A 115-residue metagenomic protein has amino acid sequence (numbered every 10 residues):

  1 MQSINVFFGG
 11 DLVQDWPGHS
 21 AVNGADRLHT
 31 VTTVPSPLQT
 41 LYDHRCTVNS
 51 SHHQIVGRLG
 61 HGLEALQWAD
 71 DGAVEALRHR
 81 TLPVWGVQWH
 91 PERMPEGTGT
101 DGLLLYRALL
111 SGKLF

Functional and structural regions predicted by a protein language model:
M1-D11, H90: Catalytic nucleophile loop
D11-P17: Short, well-structured active-site flanking segments
P17-F115: Amide-donor transfer/coupling interface in amidating biosynthetic enzymes
